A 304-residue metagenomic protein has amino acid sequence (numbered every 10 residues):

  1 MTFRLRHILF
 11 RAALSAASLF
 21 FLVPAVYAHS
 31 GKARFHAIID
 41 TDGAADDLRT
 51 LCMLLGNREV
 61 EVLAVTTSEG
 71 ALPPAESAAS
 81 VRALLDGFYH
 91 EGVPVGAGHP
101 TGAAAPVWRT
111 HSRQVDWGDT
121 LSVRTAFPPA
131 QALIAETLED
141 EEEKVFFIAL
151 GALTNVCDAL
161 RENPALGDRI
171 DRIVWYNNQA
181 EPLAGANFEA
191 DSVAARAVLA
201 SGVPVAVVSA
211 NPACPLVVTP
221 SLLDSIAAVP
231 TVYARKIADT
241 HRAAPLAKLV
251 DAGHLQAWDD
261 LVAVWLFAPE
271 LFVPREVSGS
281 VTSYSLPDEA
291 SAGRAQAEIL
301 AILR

Functional and structural regions predicted by a protein language model:
M1, A16-A17, H29: A cross-taxon signal for low-complexity, glycine/charged-rich
M1-H7, A190: N-terminal secretory signal peptides that target proteins for export/translocation
F3, S18-L19, V232: N-terminal compositionally biased, intrinsically disordered segments and leader/signal-like regions
L5-I8, A12, S30: Positively charged, low-complexity intrinsically disordered regions
R6, F21-P24, A297: Residue-level marker of intrinsically disordered, low-complexity segments enriched for small/polar residues
R11-P24: Bacterial N-terminal signal peptides
Y27-R304: N-terminal acidic, glycine/proline-rich low-complexity segments
